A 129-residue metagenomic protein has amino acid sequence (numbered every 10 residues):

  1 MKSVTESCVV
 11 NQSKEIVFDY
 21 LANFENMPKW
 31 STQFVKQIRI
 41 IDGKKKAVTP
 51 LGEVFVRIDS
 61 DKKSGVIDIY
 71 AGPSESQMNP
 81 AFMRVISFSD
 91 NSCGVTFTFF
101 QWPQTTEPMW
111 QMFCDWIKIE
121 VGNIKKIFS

Functional and structural regions predicted by a protein language model:
M1, T49-E53, S76: Glycine-centered tight beta-turn/hairpin loop motif at sheet-sheet or coil-to-beta transitions
M1-I38: Hydrophobic ligand-binding cavity/cleft-lining segments
C8, V54-S60, A71, N79-S87: Hydrophobic/aromatic beta-strand elements that line small-molecule binding cavities or substrate pockets in beta-rich
I16-L21, M27, I58, I69 (+2 more regions): Hydrophobic pocket/interface hotspot
F34-I40, A47, R57-S60, I86: Short, exposed beta-strand/loop patches in secreted or surface proteins that constitute
G43-P50, I67-S74, F99: Short beta-strand segments that buttress and anchor functional surface loops
K62-V66, D90: Short, conserved beta-turn/loop elements at beta-strand boundaries and strand-helix junctions
P73-I127: Beta-strand/loop substructures that line and gate deep hydrophobic ligand-binding cavities in soluble
